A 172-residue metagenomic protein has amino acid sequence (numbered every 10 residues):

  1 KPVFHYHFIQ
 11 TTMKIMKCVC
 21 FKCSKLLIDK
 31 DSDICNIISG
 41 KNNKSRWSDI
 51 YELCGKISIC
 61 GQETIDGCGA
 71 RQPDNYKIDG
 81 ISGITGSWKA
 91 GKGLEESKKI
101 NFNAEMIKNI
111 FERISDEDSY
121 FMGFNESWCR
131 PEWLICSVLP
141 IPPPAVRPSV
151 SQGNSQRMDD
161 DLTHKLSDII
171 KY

Functional and structural regions predicted by a protein language model:
K1-Y172: Conserved core architecture of multi-subunit DNA-directed RNA polymerases
